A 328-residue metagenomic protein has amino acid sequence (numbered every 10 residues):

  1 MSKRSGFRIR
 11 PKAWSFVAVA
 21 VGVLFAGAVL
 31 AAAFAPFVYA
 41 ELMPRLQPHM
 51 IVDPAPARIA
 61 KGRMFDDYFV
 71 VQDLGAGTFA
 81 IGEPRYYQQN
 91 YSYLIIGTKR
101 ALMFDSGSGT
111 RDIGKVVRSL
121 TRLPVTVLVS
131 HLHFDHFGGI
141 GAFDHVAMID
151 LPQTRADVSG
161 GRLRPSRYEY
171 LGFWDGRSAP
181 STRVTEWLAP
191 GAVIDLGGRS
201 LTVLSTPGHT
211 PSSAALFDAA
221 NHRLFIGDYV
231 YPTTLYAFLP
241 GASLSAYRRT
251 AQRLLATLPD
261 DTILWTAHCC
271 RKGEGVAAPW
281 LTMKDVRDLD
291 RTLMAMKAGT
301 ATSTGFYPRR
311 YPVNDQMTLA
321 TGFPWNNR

Functional and structural regions predicted by a protein language model:
S2-R63, R249-R328: Accessory terminal helices/loops
F65-S119, L216-D228: Conserved beta-strand hairpin/beta-sheet module of binuclear metal-dependent hydrolase folds, prominently
Q72-L74, I95, G191-L196, L264: Short acidic-hydrophobic surface loop/beta-edge motif
G75-A80, G191, S200-T202: Short, hydrophobic/aromatic-rich segments at coil-to-beta transitions
I81, L188, T206: Hydrophobic residues at beta-strand termini and immediately following loops that shape nucleotide-binding pockets
P84, S106-G107, S130-H133, I149 (+2 more regions): Active-site-proximal beta-strand/loop segments in catalytic clefts of secreted hydrolases
A101, S108-G109, V193, S200-P207 (+1 more regions): Metallo-beta-lactamase
T110-D195, P232, K284-A295: Active-site HxH/HxHxD metal-binding segment of metal-dependent hydrolases
